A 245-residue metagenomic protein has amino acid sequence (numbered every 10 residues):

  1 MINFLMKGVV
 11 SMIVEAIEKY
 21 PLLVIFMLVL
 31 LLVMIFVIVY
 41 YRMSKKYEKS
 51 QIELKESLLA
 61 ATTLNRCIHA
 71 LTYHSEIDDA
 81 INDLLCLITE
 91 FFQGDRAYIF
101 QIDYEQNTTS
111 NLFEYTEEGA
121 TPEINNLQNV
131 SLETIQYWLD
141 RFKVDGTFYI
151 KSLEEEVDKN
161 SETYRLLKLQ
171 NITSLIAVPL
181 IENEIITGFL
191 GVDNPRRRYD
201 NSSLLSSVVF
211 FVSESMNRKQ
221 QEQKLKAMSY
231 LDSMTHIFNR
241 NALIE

Functional and structural regions predicted by a protein language model:
L31-I38, R42-Y73, L225, T235: Signal-transmission linkers at sensory-effector interfaces
H69, Q223-E245: Conserved nucleotide-binding and Mg2+-coordinating catalytic segments in signaling enzymes
A70-L112: Helix-loop-beta substructure at the N-terminus of cytosolic sensory domains that couple signal/ligand detection
I99-D140, G146: GAF sensory/regulatory domain recognition with acknowledged cross-activation on helical regulatory dimers
K151-T173: Signal-transducing coupling segments at domain and membrane junctions
T173-I181: A short, aliphatic-rich beta-strand micro-motif
G188-R198: Short beta-strand-to-loop transition segments that serve as allosteric relay/switch motifs in sensory/regulatory domains
R196-N217: Amphipathic alpha-helical "output/dimerization" segments
